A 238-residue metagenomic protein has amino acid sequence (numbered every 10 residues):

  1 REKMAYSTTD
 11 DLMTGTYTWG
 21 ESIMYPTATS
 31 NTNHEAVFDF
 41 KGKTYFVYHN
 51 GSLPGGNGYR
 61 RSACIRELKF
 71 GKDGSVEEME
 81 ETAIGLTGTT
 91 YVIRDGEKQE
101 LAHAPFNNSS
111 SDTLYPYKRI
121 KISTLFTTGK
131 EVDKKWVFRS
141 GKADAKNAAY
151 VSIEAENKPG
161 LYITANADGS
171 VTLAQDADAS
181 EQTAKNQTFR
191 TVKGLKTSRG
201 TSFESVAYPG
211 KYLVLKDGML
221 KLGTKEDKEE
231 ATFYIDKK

Functional and structural regions predicted by a protein language model:
R1, K43-S52, V92-I93, S152-E154 (+1 more regions): Hydrophobic core segments of beta-strands in well-ordered, beta-rich domains
R1-S7, G55-I65: Structural motif
A5-A28, K72-A83: Blade-edge beta-strand/turn elements of extracellular beta-propeller and related beta-sheet repeat scaffolds
N33-A36, K211: Beta-propeller and closely related beta-sheet repeat lectin domains
F38-F40, G71: Structural WD40 beta-propeller signal
F40-K41, K216: Structural motif
R66-F70: Acidic, small-residue rich beta-repeat scaffolds with periodic aromatic anchors
L86-K238: Lectin-like carbohydrate-binding module/patch detector with strong preference for beta-trefoil
